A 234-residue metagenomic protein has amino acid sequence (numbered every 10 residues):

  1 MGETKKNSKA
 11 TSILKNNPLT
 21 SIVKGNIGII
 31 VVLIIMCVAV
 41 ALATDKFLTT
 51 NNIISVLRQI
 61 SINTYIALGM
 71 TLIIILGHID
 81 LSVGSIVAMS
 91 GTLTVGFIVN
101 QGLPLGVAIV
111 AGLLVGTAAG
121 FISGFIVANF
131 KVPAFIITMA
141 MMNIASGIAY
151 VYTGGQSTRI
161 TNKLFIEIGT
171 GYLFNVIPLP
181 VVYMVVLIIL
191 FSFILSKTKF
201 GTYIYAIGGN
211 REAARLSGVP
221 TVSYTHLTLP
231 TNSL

Functional and structural regions predicted by a protein language model:
M1-I27, L48: Transmembrane alpha-helical segments of polytopic membrane transport and secretion proteins
I30-A41, M70, Y183-S192: Hydrophobic core segments of alpha-helical transmembrane domains in multi-pass membrane transport and ion-translocation
I30-V31, S85-I86, G106-L114, I136 (+1 more regions): Hydrophobic alpha-helical transmembrane segments
I35-Q101, F125-K131: Single transmembrane alpha-helix segments in multi-pass membrane proteins
G102-M142: Alpha-helical transmembrane segments within multi-pass membrane transporters and channels
F130, A134-T198, S223-Y224: Transmembrane helix-bundle core of multi-pass membrane transporters and related energy-transducing complexes
T225-T231: Conserved small/polar residues in nucleotide/adenosyl-binding loops
